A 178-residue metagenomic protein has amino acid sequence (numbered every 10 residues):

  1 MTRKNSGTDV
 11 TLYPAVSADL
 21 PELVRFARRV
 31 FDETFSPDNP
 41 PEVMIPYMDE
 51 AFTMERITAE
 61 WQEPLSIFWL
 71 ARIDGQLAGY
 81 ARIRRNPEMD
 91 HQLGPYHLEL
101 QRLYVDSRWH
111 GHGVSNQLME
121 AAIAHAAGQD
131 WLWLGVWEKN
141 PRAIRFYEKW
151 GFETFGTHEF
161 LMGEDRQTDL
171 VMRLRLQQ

Functional and structural regions predicted by a protein language model:
R3, P14-L20, R25-P37, I45-H110 (+3 more regions): Acetyl-CoA-dependent GNAT
D9-T11: Extreme N-terminal starter segment of soluble prokaryotic enzymes
F26, Q129, K149-W150: Structural motif
S66, Q167-M172: Short hydrophobic/aromatic beta-strand or adjacent loop that forms the aromatic wall/cage of a ligand/substrate-binding
G75, Y147, F152: Conserved active-site tyrosine of GNAT-family acetyltransferases
H110, L134-I144, L161-Q167: Conserved beta-strand-loop-alpha-helix junction that forms the acyl-donor binding cleft
A126-G135: Conserved GNAT acetyl-CoA-binding A-motif
